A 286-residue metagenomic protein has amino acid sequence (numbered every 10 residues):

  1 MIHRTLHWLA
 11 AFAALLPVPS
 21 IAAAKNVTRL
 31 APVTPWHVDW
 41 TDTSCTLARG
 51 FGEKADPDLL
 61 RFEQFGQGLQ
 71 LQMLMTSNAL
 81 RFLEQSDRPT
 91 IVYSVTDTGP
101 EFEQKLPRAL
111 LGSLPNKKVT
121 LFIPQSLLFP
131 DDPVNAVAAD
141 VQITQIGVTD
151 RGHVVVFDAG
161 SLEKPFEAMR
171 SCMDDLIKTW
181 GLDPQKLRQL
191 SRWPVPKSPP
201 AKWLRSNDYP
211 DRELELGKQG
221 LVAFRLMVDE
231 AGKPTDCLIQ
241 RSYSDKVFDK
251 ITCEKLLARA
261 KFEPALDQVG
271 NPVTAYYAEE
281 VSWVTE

Functional and structural regions predicted by a protein language model:
M1-L9: Bacterial N-terminal signal peptides that target proteins for export
L9-P17: Bacterial N-terminal signal peptides
A23-Q85: An ectodomain-focused feature that recognizes extracytoplasmic/extracellular
H37, A231-K233, L238, N271: Residue-level signal for well-ordered, solvent-exposed loop/turn and beta-edge residues enriched in charged/polar side
L74-L110: Extended low-complexity, serine/threonine- and proline-enriched intrinsically disordered segments
E101-W203: Internal interaction segment
R188-M227, K250-E286: Short proline/glycine- and basic residue-enriched helix-capping loop/turn segments at helix->loop/beta transitions
D211, R241-V247: A short acidic/small-residue loop/turn micro-motif
